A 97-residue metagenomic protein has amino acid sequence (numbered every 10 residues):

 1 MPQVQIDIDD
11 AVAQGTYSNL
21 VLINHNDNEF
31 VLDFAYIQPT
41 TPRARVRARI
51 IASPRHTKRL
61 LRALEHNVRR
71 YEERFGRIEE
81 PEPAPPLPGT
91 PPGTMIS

Functional and structural regions predicted by a protein language model:
M1-R55, R59-S97: N-terminal intrinsically disordered, cationic/polar leader segments that include organellar targeting peptides
